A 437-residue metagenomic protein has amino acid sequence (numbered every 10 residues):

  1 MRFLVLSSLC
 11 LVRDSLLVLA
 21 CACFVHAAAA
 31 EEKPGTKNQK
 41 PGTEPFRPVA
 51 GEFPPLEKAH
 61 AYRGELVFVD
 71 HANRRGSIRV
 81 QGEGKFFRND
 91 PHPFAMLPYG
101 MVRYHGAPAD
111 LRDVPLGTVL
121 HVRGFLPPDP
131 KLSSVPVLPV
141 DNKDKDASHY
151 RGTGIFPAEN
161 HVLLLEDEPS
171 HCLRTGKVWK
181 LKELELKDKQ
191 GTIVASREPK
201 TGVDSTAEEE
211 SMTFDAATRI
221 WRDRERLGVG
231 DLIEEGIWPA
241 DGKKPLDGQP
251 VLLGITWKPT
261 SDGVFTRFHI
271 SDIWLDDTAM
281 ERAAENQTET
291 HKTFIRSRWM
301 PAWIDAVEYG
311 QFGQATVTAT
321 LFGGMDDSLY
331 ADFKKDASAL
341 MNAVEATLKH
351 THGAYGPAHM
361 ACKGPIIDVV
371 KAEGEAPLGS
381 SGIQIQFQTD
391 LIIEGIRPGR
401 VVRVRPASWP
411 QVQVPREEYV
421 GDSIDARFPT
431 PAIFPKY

Functional and structural regions predicted by a protein language model:
V5, L9, S15, Q39-P41: Short polybasic linear motifs
S7, F24-H26: Generic alpha-helical structural signal
C10, A22, A195-R197: Sensor of tandemly repeated, compositionally biased sequence architecture
R13-F24: Bacterial N-terminal signal peptides
A28-Y99, Y104-Y437: Short, flexible, surface-exposed loop segments at domain boundaries
